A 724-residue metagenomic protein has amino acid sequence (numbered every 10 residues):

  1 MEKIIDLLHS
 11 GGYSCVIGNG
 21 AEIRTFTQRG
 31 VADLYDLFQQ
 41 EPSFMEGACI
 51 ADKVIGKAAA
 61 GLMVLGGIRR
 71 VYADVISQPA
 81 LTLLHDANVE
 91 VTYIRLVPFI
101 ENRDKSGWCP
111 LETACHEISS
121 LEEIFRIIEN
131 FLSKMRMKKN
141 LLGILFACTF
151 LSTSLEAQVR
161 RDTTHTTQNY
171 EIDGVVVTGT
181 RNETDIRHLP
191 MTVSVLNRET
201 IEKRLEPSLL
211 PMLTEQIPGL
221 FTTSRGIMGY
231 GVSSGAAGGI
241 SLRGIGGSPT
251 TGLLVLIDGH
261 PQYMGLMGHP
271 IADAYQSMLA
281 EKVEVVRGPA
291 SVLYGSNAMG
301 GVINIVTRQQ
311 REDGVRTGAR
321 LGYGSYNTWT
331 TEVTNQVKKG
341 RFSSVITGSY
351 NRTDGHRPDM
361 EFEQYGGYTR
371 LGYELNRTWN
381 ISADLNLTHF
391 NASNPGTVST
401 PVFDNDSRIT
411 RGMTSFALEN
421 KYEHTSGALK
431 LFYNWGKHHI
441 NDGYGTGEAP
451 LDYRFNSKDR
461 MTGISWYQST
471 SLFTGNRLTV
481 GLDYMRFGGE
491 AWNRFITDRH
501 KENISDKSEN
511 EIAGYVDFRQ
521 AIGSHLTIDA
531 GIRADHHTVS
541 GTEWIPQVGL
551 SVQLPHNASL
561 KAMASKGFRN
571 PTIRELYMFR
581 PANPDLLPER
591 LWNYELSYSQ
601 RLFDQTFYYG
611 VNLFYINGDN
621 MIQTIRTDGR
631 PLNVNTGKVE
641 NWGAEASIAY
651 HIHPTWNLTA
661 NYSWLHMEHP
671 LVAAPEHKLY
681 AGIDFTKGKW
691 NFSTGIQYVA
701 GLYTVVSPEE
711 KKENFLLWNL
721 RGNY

Functional and structural regions predicted by a protein language model:
Q158-E202, L210: Short, acidic, small-residue-rich periplasmic hinge/interaction motif at the N-terminus of Gram-negative outer-membrane
V159-R160, T353-M360, Q364, E374 (+3 more regions): Flexible loop and strand-edge segments within Gram-negative outer membrane beta-barrel domains
P211-H260: Extracytoplasmic beta-strand/coil segments of soluble accessory domains associated with Gram-negative outer-membrane
H260-R287: Short acidic/polar hinge/loop motifs at secondary-structure boundaries that mediate gating or recognition
V302, T307-Q336, G348, T353-M360: Short strand-turn segments of transmembrane beta-barrel domains in outer membranes, especially the first one or two
N376, T470-R477, D483, E502-N617 (+4 more regions): Structural signature of Gram-negative outer-membrane beta-barrels, strongest in the C-terminal barrel of TonB-dependent
V398-K421, S457, K507-E509, N557-S559 (+4 more regions): Outer-membrane beta-barrel signature, preferentially recognizing the C-terminal barrel domain of Gram-negative
A521-S524, L613-N617, V634-V705: Gram-negative outer-membrane beta-barrel transporters
